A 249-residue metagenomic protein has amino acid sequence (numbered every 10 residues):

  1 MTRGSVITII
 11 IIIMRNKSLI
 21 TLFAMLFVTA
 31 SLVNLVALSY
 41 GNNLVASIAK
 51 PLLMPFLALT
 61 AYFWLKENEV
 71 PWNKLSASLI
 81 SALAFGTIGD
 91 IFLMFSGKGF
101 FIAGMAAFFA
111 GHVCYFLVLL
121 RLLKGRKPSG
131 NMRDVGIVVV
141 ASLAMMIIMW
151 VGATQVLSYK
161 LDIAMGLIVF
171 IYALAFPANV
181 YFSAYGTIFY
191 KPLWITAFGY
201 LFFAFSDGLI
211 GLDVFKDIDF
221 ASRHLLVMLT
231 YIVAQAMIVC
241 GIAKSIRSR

Functional and structural regions predicted by a protein language model:
M1-I13: N-terminal amphipathic/basic-hydrophobic helices that include classical n-h-c signal peptides and signal-anchor
I13-R249: Polytopic alpha-helical membrane-helix bundles and their juxtamembrane interface segments in multi-pass membrane
